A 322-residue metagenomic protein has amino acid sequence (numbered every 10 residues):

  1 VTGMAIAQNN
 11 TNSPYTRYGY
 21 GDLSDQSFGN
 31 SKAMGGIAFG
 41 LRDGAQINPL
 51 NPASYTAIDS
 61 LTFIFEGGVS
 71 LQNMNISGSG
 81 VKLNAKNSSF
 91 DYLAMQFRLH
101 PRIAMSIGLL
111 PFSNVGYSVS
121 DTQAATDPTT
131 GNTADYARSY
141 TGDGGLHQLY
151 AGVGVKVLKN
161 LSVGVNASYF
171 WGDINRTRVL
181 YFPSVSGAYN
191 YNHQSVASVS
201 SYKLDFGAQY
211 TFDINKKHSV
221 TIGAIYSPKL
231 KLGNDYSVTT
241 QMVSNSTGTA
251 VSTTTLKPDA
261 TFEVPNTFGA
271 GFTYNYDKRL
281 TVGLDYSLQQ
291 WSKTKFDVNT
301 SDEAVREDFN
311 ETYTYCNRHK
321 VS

Functional and structural regions predicted by a protein language model:
G3-A7: Sec/Tat signal peptide C-region and signal peptidase I cleavage site
Q8-A33, G80, R98-S322: Outer-membrane beta-barrel porins/channels
S13-A38, T56-N75: Transmembrane beta-strand segments of Gram-negative outer membrane beta-barrel proteins
G40-R42, Q148-L149: Short hydrophobic "helix-edge" motifs at membrane interfaces and signal-peptide entry regions
L41-T122: Outer-membrane beta-barrel translocator/receptor signature
